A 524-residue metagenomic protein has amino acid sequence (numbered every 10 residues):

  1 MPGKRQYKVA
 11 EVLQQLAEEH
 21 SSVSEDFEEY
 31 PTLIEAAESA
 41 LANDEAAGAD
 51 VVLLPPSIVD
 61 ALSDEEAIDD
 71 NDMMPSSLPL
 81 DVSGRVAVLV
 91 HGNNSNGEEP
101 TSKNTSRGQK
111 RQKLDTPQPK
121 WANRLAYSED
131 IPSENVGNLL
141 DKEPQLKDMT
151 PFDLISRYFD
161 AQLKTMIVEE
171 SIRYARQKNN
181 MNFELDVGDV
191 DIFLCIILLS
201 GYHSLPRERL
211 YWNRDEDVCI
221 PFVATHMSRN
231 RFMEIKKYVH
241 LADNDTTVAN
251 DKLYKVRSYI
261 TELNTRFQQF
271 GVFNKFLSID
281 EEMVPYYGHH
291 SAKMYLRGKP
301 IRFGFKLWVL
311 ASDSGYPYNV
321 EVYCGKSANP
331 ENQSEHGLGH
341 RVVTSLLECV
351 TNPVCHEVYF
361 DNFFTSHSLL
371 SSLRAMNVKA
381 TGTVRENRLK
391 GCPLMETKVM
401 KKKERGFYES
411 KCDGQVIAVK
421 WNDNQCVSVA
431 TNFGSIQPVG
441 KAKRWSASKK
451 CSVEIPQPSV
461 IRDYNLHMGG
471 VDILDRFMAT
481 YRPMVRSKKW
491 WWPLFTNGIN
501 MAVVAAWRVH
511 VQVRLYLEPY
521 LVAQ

Functional and structural regions predicted by a protein language model:
P2-V9, E18, S22-D50, P56 (+2 more regions): Acidic, contiguous segments within the catalytic cores of piggyBac-derived transposases
L13: Short linear clamp-binding motif
